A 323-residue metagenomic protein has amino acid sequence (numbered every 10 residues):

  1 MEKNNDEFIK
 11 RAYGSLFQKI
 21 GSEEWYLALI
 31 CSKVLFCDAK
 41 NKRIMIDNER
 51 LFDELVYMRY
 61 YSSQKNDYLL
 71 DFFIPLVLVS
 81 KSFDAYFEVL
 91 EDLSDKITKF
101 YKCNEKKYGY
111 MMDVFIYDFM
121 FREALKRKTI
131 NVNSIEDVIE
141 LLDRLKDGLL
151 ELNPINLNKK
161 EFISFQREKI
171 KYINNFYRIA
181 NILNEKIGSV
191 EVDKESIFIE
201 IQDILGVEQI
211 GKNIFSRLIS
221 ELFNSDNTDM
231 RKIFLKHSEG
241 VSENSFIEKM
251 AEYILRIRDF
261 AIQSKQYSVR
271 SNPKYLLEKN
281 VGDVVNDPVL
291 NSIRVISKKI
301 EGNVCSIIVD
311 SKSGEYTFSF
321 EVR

Functional and structural regions predicted by a protein language model:
M1-R323: Structured, active/binding-site neighborhoods that engage oxygen-rich ligands
